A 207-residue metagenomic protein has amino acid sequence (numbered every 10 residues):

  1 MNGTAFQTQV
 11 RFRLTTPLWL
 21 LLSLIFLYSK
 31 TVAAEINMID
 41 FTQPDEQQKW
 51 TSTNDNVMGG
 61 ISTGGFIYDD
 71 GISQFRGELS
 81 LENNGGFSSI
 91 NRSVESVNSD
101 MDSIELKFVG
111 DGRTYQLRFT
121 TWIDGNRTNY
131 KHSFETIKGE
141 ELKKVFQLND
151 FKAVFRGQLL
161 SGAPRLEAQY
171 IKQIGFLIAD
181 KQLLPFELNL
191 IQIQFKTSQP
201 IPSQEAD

Functional and structural regions predicted by a protein language model:
M1-R13: N-terminal secretory signal peptides that target proteins for export/translocation
N2, K30-D207: Beta-rich carbohydrate-recognition modules and glycan-binding surfaces
W19-Y28: Bacterial N-terminal signal peptides
